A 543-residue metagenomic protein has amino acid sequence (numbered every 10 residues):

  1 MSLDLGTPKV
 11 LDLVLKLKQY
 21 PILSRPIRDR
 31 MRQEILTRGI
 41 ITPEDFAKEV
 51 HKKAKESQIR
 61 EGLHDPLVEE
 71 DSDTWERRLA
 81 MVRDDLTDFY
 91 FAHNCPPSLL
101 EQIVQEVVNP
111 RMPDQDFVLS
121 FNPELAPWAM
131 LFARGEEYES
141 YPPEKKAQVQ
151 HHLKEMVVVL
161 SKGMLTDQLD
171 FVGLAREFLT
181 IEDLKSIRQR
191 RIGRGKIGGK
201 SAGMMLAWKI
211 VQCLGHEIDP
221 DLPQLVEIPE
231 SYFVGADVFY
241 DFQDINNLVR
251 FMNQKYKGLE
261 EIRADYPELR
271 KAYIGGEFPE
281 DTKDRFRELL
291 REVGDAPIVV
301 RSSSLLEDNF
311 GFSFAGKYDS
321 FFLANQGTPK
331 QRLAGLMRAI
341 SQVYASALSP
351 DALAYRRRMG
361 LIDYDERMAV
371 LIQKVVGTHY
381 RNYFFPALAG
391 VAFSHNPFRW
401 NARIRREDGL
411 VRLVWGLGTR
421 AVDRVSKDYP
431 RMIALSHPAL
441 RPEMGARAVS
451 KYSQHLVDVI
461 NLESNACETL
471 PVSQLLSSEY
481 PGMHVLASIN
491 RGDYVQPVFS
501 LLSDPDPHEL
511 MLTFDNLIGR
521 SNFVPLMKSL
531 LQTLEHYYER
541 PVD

Functional and structural regions predicted by a protein language model:
M1-V172, T180-D183, E288, P297: N-terminal, non-catalytic alpha-helical interaction modules of very large eukaryotic scaffold proteins
L3-D4, K53, F121-E136, G173-I181 (+3 more regions): Short, compositionally biased low-complexity segments
G6, L13, Q19-I22, P26 (+8 more regions): Short, surface-exposed, polar/charged, turn-prone segments marking secondary-structure boundaries
H151-E155, K162-P220, Y273-D543: Conserved mixed alpha/beta core segments that line enzyme active sites in large multi-domain catalysts
I218-I228: An N-terminal structural lobe/cap that precedes and organizes the functional/catalytic core across diverse proteins
I228-F286, V293, Y355, D363-R367: A structural-propensity feature for long, helix-poor, extended segments
